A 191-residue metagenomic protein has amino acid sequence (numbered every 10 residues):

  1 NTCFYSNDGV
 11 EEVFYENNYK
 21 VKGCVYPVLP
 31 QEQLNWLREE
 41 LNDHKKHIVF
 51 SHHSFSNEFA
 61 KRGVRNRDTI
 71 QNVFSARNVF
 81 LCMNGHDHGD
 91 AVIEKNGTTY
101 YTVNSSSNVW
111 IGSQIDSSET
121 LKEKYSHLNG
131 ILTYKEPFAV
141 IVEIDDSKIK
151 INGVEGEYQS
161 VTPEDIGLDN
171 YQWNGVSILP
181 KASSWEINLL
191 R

Functional and structural regions predicted by a protein language model:
N1-G9, S105-W110: Short, solvent-exposed beta-strand-terminating loops
S6-C24, Q114-L128: Intrinsically disordered, low-complexity Ser/Thr- and acidic-rich flexible linkers and loops, especially at boundaries
G9-Y101, P180-W185, L190: His/acidic metal-ligating clusters that form di-metal
D90-R191: Binuclear metal-dependent phosphoesterase catalytic core
